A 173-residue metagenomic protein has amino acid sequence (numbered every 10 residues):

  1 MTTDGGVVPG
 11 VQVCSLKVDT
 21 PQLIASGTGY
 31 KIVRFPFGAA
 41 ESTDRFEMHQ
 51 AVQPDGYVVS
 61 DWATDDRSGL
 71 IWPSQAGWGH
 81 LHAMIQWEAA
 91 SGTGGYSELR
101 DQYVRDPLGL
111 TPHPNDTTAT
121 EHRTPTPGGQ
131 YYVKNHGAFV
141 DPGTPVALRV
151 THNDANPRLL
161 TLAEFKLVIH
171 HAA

Functional and structural regions predicted by a protein language model:
M1-A173: Extracellular jelly-roll beta-sandwich "head" domains, especially the C-terminal globular C1q domain
